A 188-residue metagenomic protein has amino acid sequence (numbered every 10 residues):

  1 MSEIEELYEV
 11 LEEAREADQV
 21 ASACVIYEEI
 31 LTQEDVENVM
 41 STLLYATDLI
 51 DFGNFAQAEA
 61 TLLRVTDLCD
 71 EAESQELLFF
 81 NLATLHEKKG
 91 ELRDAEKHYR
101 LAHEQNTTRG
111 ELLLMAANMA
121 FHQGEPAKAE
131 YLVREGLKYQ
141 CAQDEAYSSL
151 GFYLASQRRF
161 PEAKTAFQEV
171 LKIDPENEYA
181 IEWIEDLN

Functional and structural regions predicted by a protein language model:
I4, N38-V39, E73-E76, G110-E111 (+2 more regions): Helix-start (N-cap) detector for alpha-helical repeat units in TPR-like alpha-solenoids, especially tetratricopeptide
E16, D51-F52, K88, H122-Q123 (+2 more regions): Register position in tetratricopeptide repeats
V20-A21, F55, L92, P126 (+1 more regions): TPR-repeat structural position
T32, L63, D67-D70, R100-E104 (+2 more regions): Conserved structural position within tetratricopeptide repeats
D35-V36, D70-E73, T107, C141 (+1 more regions): Short coil turns that delineate tetratricopeptide repeat
